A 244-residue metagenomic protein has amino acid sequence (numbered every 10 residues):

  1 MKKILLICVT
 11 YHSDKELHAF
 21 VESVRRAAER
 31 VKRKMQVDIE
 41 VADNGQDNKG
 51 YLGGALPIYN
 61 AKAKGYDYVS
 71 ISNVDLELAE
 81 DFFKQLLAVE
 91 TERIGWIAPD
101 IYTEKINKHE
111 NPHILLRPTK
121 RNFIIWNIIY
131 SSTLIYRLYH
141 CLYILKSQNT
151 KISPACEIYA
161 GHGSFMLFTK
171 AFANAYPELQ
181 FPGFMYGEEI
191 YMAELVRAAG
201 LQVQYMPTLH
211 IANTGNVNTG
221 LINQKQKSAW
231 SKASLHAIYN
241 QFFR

Functional and structural regions predicted by a protein language model:
I4-E16: A conserved hydrophobic helix/loop-capping motif in glycosyltransferases and polysaccharide synthases
S13-A28: Short, well-formed alpha-helical segments that are part of the catalytic scaffolds of diverse glycosyltransferases
Q46-A61: Glycine-rich, basic loop-to-helix element that forms the pyrophosphate-binding segment of sugar-nucleotide handling
Y66-E77: Short beta-strand-to-loop acidic/aromatic patch adjacent to the donor-nucleotide binding site
E77-T119: Conserved donor NDP-sugar-binding/catalytic core segment of glycosyltransferases
L116-I158: Short, flexible, basic/aromatic active-site loop/helix in glycosyltransferases
I135, I190-R244: Active-site-adjacent helix/loop segment of glycosyltransferases that harbors family-specific signature motifs
S153, Y159-P177, P182-L209: A short, conserved alpha-helix in the catalytic core of glycosyltransferases
